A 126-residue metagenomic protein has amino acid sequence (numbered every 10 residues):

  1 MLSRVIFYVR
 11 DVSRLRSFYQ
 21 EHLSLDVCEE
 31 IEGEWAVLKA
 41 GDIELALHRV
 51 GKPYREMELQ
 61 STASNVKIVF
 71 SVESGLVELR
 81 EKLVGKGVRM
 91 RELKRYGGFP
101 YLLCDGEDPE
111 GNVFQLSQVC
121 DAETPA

Functional and structural regions predicted by a protein language model:
L2-R10, L38-K39, M57-L83, L102-E107 (+1 more regions): Vicinal oxygen chelate
F7-L45: Core segments of cupin and vicinal oxygen chelate
V27-C28, A36-V37, M57-Q60, R95: Short secondary-structure boundary/capping segments
E29-I31, S74, G97-F99: Short solvent-exposed loop/turn micro-motifs enriched in small/polar/acidic residues
W35-A36, Y54, F99-P100: Short secondary-structure capping/turn micro-motifs that flank functional sites
A46, P53-E58: Short, charge-rich, low-complexity interaction segments located in flexible loops at or near secondary-structure
R80-A126: Vicinal oxygen chelate
